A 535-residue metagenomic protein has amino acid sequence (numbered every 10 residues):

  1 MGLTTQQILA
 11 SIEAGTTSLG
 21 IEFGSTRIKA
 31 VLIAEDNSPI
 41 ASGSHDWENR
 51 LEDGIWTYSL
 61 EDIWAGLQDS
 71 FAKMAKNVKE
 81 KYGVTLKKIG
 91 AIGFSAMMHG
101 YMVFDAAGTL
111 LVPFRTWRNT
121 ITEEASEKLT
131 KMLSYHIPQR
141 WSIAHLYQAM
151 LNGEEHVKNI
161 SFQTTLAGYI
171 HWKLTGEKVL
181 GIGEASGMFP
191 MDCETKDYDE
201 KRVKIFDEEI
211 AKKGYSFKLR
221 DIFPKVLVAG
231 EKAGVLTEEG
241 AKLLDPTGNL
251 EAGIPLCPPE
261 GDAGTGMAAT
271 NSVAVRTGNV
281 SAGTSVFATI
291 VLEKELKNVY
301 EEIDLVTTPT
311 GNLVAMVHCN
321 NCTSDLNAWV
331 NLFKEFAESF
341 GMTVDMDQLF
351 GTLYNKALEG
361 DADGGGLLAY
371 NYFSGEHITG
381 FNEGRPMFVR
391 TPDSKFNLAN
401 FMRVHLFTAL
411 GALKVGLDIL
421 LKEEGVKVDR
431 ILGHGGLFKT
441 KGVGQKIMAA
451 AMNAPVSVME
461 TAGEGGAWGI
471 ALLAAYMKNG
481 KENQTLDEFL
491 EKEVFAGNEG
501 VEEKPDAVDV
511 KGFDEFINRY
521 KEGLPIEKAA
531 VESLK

Functional and structural regions predicted by a protein language model:
M1-V112, E127-K128, N159, R220 (+4 more regions): N-terminal glycine/serine-rich phosphate-binding loop of ATP-dependent small-molecule kinases, especially carbohydrate
G2-A14, L19-G20, L86, E124-L180 (+4 more regions): Active-site core segments that coordinate phosphate-bearing ligands/cofactors across diverse enzyme families
S42, V112-P113, G181, M316: Short capping micro-motif at the N-terminus of alpha-helices
A91-F94, V228, G433: Hydrophobic/anchoring residues in structured secondary elements
T116: Conserved phosphate-binding/catalytic loop of the ribokinase/pfkB sugar-kinase fold
N119: Carbohydrate-associated surface elements
D221-I222, G375: Glycine/proline-enriched, intrinsically flexible loops and inter-domain linkers
